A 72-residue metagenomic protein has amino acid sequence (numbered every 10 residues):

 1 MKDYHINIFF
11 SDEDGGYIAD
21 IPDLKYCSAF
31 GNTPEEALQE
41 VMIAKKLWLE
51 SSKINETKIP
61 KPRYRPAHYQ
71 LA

Functional and structural regions predicted by a protein language model:
M1-H5, Q39-A72: Short, charged, surface-exposed hinge/linker loops at domain edges that act as mobile lids or interdomain connectors
N7-F9, F30, Q70: Generic structural detector for well-ordered beta-strands
F9-L24: Short aromatic-glycine-(Arg/Gly/Cys) micro-motifs in beta-strand/loop hairpins
D14-G15, F30, N55: Short glycine-rich loop/turn motifs that provide flexible caps or phosphate-binding loops at active sites
P22, S28, T57: Flexible, active-site-adjacent loop/turn segments at secondary-structure boundaries
K25-E36: A short, exposed loop/beta-hairpin motif centered on an aromatic-Gly-Thr core
